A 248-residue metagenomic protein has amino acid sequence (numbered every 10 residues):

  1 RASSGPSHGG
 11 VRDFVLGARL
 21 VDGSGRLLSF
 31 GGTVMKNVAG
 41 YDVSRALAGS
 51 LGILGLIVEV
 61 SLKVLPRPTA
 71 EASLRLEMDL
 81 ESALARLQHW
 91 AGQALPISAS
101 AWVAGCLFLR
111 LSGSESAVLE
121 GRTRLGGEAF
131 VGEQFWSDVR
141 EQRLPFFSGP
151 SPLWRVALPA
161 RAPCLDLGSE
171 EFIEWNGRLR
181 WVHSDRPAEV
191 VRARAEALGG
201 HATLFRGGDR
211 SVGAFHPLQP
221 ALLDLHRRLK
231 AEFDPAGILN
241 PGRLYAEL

Functional and structural regions predicted by a protein language model:
R1-P96: FAD-binding subdomain of flavoenzyme oxidoreductases
S7, L16, S82-R86, P96 (+4 more regions): General structural feature for long, well-ordered alpha-helical segments within catalytic domains of soluble enzymes
L20-R26, T33, L62-L65, Q88-P96 (+7 more regions): Generic secondary-structure signature for well-ordered alpha-helical cores
V21, E59, R110-S112, V182: Short beta-strand-to-turn element immediately C-terminal to the catalytic PLP-Schiff-base lysine in fold type I
S29, V118-E120, P241: Short helix/loop capping segments that flank catalytic or ligand/cofactor-binding pockets
E71-G132: A conserved active-site cap/scaffold subdomain adjacent to cofactor or substrate pockets
A104, E128-L248: Conserved glycine-rich FAD pyrophosphate-binding loop
